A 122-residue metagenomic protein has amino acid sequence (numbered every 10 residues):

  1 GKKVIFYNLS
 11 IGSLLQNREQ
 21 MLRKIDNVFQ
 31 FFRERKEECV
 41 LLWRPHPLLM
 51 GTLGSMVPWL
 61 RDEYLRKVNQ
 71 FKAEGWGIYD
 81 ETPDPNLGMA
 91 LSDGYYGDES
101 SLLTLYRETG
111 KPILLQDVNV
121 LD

Functional and structural regions predicted by a protein language model:
G1-Y64: Conserved catalytic-core segment of nucleotide-activated headgroup transferases in glycan assembly
S13-R18, M50, G77-A90: A long, hydrophobic alpha-helical segment
E19, P58, W76, D93-G94: Residue-level marker of alpha-helix boundaries and capping positions
F32-E34, F71-K72, Y106: A generic structural signal for well-ordered alpha-helical segments
E38, A73-W76, G110: A generic structural signal for alpha->beta connector loops
V57-E81: Nucleotide-activated donor-binding/catalytic signature segment of Leloir-type glycosyltransferases, i.e., the conserved
T82-L121: A donor-sugar binding/catalytic signature common to diverse glycosyltransferases and related nucleotide-sugar
